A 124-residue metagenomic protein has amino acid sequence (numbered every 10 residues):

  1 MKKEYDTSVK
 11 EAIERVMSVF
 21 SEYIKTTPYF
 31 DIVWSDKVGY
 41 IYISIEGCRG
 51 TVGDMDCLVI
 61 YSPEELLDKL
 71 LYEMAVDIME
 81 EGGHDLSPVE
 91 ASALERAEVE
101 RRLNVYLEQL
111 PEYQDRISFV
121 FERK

Functional and structural regions predicted by a protein language model:
M1-Y29, Y113, I117-F121: Negatively charged, low-complexity tracts enriched in Asp/Glu with abundant Ser/Thr
R15-S18, E22, I43, G50 (+2 more regions): Generic low-polarity alpha-helical segments
M17, S21-I24, P28, M74-I78 (+3 more regions): Generic secondary-structure transition motif, activating predominantly at the C-termini of alpha-helices
V33-L107: Acidic, low-complexity, intrinsically disordered interaction modules
R102-K124: C-terminal charged interaction modules
